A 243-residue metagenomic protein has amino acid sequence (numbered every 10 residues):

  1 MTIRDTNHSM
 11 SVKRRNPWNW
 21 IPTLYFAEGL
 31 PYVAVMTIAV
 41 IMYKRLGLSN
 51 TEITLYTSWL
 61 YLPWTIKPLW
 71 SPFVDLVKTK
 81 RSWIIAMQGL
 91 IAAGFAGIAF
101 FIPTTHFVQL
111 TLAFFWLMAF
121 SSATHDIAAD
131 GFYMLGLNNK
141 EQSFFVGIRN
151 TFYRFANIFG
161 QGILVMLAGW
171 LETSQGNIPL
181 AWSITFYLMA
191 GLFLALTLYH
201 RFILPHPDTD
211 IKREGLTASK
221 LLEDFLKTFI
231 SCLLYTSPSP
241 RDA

Functional and structural regions predicted by a protein language model:
D5-R14, D208-L234: Juxtamembrane intracellular "pre-TM" segments in multi-pass secondary transporters
V12-L60, R241: Helix-loop boundary and gating motifs at the non-cytosolic
L76-Q88: Cytoplasmic membrane-interface "Motif A"-like loop-to-helix N-cap segments of 12-TM Major Facilitator Superfamily
G89-T105: C-terminal ends and interior cores of transmembrane alpha-helices in multi-pass membrane transporters/permeases
G147-L164: Glycine-rich segments within core transmembrane alpha-helices of 12-TM secondary carriers
F159-P179: Transmembrane alpha-helix termini and helix-breaking/packing motifs in multi-pass membrane transporters
G191-T209: C-terminal membrane-cytosol helix-exit motif in multi-pass small-molecule transporters
Y235-A243: Single conserved hydrophobic/aromatic residue that forms the stacking wall/gate of nucleotide- or nucleobase-binding
